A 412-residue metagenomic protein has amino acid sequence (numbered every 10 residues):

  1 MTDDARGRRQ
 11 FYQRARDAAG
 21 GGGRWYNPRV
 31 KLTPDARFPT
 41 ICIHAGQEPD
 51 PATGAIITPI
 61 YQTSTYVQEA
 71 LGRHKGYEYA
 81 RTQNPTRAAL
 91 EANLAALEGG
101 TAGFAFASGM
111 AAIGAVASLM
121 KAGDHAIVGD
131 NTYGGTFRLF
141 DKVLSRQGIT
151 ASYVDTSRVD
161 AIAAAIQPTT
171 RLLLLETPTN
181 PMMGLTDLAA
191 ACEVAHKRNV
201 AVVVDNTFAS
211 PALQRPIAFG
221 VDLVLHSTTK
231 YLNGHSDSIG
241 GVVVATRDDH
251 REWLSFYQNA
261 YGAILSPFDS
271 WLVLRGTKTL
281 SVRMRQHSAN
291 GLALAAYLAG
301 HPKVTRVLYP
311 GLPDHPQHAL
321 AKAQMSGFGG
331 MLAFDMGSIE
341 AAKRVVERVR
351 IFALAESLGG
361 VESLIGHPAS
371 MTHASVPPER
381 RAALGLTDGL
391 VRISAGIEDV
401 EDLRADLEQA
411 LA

Functional and structural regions predicted by a protein language model:
D3-Y12: Short, often N-terminal, low-complexity regions that either remain intrinsically disordered or form a short helix
Q10, R24-V30, K142, T150 (+4 more regions): PLP-dependent enzyme catalytic core of the Aspartate aminotransferase-like
N27-N84, L90-N93: N-terminal "arm"/small-domain region of PLP-dependent enzymes with the aminotransferase-like
K31-P34, H44, F104-K303, L308: Conserved PLP-enzyme active-site core in the AAT-like
T65-G114, L119, G135-K142: Conserved N-terminal alpha-helix of the aminotransferase class I/II PLP-enzyme fold
T65-V67, L71, A245-D249, T277 (+1 more regions): Short loop segments at secondary-structure junctions
L97, L298-P302, V349: Acidic-histidine catalytic/liganding microenvironments
V304-V391, A395: Conserved C-terminal alpha-helix-loop-beta "cap" of PLP-dependent enzymes that closes/shapes the active-site mouth
